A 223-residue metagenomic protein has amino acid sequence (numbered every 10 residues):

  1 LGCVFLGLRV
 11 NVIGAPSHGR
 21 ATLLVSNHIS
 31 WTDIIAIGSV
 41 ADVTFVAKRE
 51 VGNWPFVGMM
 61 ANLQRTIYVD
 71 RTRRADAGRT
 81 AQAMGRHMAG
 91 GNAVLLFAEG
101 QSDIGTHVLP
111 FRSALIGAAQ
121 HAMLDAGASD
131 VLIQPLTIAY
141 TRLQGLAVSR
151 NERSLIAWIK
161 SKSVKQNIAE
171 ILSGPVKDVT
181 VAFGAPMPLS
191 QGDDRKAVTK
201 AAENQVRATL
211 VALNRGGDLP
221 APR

Functional and structural regions predicted by a protein language model:
L1-R9, L213, A221-R223: N-terminal membrane-anchoring alpha-helices
C3-F5, R20-R74, D125-G127: Catalytic core of membrane glycerolipid acyltransferases/transacylases, capturing the structured, soluble-facing
A21-L23, T66, A93-F97, L132: Residue-level preference for the first positions of well-ordered beta-strands
S30, N53, A77-A81, F111-R112 (+1 more regions): Amphipathic coiled-coil/heptad-repeat helices and related helical stalk/stem segments that mediate oligomerization
F56-M59, G105-D193: A cross-family acyltransferase "interaction/gating" segment
A77, M84-M88, N92-V94, A98-F111: Soluble extracytoplasmic domains of inner/organellar membrane proteins
K196, A201-R223: Cytosolic-facing loops and C-terminal tails of multi-pass membrane proteins
